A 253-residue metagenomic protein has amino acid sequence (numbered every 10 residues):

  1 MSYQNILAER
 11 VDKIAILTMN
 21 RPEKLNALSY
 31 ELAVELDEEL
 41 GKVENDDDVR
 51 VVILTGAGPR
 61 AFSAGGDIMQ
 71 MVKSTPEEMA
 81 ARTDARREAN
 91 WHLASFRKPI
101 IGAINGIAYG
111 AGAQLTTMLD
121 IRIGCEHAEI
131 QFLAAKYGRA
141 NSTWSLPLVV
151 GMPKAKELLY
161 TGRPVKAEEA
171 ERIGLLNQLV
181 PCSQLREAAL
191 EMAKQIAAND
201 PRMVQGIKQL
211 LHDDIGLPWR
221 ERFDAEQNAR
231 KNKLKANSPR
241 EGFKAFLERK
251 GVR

Functional and structural regions predicted by a protein language model:
M1-D12, P59, G162-E168, E187 (+1 more regions): C-terminal alpha-helix plus adjacent terminal tail
M1-T55: Conserved CoA-thioester-binding segment of acyl-CoA-metabolizing enzymes
Y3, G56-H92, A108, P218: Glycine- (often His-adjacent) and acidic-residue-rich active-site loop that binds/positions the CoA thioester
L17, R21, L36, L54 (+5 more regions): Terminal peptide-recognition signature
L32-E35, R82-A85, L185, E226: Hydrophobic alpha-helical membrane-association signature
E39, A85-R97, A103: Catalytic-core regions built around general acid/base machinery
I68, R86, T143, M152-A155 (+3 more regions): A general structural signal for well-ordered alpha-helical segments in protein cores
A94-P201: Crotonase-fold acyl-CoA enzyme core
